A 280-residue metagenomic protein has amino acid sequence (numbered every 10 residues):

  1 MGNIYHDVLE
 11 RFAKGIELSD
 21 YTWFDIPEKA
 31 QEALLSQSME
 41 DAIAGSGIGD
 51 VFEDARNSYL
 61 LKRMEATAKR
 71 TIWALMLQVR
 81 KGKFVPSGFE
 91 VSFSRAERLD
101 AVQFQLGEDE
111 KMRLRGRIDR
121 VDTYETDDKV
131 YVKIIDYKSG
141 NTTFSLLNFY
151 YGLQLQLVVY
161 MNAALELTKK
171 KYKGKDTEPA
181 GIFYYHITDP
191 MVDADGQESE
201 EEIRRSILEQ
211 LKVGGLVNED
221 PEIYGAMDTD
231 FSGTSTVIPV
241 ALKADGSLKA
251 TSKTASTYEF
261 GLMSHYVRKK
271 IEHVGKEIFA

Functional and structural regions predicted by a protein language model:
M1-A280: Structural signature of nuclease core domains in nucleic-acid processing machines
